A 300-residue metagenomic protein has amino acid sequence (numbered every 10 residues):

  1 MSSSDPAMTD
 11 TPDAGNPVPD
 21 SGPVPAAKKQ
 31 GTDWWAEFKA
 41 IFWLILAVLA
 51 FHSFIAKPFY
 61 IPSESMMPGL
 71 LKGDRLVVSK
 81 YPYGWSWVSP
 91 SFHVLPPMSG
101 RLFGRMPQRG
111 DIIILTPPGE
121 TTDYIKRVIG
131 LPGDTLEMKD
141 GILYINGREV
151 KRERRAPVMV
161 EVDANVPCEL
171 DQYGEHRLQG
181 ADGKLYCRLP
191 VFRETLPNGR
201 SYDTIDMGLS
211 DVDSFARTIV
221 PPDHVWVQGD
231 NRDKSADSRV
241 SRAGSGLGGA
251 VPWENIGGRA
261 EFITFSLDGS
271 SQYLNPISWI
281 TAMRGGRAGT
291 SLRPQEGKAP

Functional and structural regions predicted by a protein language model:
S2-W34, F54-I55, F59-Y60, S65-P300: Soluble "head" domains of membrane/secretory-pathway proteins
K39-F54: Hydrophobic membrane-insertion alpha-helices, especially the h-region of bacterial N-terminal signal peptides
